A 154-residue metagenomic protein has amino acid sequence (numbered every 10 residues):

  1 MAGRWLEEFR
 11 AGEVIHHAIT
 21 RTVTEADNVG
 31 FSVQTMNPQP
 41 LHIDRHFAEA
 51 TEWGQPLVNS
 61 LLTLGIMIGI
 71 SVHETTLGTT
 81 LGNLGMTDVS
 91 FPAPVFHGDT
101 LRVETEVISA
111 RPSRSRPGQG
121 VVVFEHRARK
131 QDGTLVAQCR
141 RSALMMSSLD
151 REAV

Functional and structural regions predicted by a protein language model:
M1-A11, F91-T100, E104-V154: HotDog/MaoC-like acyl-thioester-processing domains
M1-G85, A137, S148-V154: Hot-dog-fold acyl-thioester-processing enzymes
